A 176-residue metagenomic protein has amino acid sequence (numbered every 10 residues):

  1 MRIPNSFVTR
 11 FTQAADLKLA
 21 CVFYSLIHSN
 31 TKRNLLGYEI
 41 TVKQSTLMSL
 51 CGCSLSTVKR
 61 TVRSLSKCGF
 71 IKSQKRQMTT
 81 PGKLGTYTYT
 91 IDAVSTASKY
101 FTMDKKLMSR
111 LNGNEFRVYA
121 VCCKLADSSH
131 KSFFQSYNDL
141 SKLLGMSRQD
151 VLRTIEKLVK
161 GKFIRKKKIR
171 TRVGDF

Functional and structural regions predicted by a protein language model:
M1-C53, R63-N138, K142-L143: Short recognition helix of helix-turn-helix/winged-helix DNA-binding domains
S56, F116, Q149: Key DNA-contact positions within bacterial/archaeal DNA-binding proteins
V62-R63, L152-E156: Short, hydrophobic-biased segments on the C-terminal half of alpha helices that form "recognition helices"
F70-I71, K162-I164: Short, Lys/Arg-enriched C-terminal cap helix and immediately downstream tail that follows
F134, I169, D175-F176: Phosphate-/nucleic-acid-contacting segments
Q149, R170-T171: Catalytic core of Fe(II)/2-oxoglutarate
K157, K166: C-terminal catalytic core of tyrosine-transesterase DNA break-rejoin enzymes
